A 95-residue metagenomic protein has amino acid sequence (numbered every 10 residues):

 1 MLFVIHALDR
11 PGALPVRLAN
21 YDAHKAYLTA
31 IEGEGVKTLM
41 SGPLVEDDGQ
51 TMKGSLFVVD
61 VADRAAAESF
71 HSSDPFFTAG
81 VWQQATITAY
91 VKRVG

Functional and structural regions predicted by a protein language model:
M1-G95: Conserved, structured core segments of small domains
